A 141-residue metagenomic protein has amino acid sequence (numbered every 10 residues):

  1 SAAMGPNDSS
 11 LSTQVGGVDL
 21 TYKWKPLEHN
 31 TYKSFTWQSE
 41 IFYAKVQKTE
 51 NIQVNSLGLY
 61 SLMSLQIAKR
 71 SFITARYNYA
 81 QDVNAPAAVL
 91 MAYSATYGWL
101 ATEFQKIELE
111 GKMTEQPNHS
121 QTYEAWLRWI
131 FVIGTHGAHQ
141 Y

Functional and structural regions predicted by a protein language model:
S1-S56: Surface-exposed beta-loop-beta
S1-T13, G17, Y60-Q66, S71-I73 (+1 more regions): Glycine/serine-rich loop-strand microenvironments at binding/catalytic pocket rims
A2-P6, W24, I41-Q47, Y77-V83 (+2 more regions): Transmembrane beta-strands of outer-membrane beta-barrel pores
S12-V18, Q53-L59, V89-Y93, Q121-A125: Residues that define the transmembrane beta-barrel architecture of outer-membrane proteins
V18, K33-S39, I73-A75, A95 (+2 more regions): Transmembrane beta-strands of outer-membrane beta-barrel proteins
V18-L20, W99-A101, Q121-Y141: Outer-membrane beta-barrel "beta-signal"
P26-F35, R70, F104, T135-Y141: Short loop/turn motifs that connect adjacent beta-strands in outer-membrane beta-barrel proteins
E50-N51, S64-Q66, R70-K112, Y141: Outer membrane beta-barrel transmembrane domains
